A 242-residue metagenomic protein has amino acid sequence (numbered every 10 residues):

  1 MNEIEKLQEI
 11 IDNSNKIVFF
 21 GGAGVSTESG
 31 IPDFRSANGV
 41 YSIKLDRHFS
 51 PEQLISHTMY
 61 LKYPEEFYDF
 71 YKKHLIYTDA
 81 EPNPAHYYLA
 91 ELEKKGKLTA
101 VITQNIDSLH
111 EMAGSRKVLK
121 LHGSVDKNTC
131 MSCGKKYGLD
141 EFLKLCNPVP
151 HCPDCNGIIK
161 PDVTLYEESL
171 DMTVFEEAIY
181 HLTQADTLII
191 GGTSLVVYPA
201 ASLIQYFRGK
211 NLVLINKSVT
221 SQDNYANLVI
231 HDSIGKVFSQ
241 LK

Functional and structural regions predicted by a protein language model:
M1-K242: Conserved catalytic core of sirtuin-type NAD+-dependent deacylases
